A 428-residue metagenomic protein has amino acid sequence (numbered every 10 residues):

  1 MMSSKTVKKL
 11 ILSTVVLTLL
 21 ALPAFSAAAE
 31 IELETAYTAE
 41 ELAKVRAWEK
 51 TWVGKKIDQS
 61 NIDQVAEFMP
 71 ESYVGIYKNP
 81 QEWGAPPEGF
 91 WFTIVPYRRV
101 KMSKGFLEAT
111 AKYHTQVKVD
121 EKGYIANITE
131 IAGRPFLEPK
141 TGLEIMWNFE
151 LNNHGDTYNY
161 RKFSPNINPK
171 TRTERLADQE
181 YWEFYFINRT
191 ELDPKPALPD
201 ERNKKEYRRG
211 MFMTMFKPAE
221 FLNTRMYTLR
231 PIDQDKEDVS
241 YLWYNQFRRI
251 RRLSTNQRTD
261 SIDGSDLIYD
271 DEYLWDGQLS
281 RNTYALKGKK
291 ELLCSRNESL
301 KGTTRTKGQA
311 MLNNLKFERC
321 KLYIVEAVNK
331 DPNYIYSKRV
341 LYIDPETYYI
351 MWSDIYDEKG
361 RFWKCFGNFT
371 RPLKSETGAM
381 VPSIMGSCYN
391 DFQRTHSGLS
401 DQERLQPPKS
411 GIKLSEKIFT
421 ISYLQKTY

Functional and structural regions predicted by a protein language model:
M1-K8: N-terminal secretory signal peptides that target proteins for export/translocation
S13-P23: Bacterial N-terminal signal peptides
A28-E130, F247, R258-L312, C320-K321 (+1 more regions): Non-transmembrane domains of secretory- and envelope-associated proteins
E30-E237: Solvent-exposed N-terminal domain segments of exported/luminal and surface proteins
H114, A177-K204, F212, F216-K217 (+2 more regions): Extended beta-strand-rich segments in extracellular/periplasmic secretory proteins, especially within noncatalytic
L222-R225, K236-E237, Y334-R339, M351 (+2 more regions): Short, surface-exposed coil-to-beta transition loops
